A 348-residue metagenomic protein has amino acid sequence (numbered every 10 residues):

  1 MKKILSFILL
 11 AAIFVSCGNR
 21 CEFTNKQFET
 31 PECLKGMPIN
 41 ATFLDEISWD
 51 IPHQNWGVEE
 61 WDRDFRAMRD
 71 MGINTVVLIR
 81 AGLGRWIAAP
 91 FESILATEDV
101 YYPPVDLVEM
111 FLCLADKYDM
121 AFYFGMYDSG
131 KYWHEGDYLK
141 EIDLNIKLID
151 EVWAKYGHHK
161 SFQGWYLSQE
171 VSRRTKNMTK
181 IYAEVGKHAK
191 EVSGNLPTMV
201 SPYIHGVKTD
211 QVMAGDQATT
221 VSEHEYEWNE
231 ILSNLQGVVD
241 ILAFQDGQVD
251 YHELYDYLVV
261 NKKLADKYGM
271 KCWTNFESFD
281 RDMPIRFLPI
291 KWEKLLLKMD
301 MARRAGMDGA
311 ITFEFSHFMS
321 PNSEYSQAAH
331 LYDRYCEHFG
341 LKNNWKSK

Functional and structural regions predicted by a protein language model:
K2-F7: Sec-dependent signal peptide recognition, specifically the positively charged N-region followed immediately by
A11-A12: Repetitive helical segments and hydrophobic/amphipathic motifs
V15-S16: C-terminal motif of bacterial Sec signal peptides marking the signal peptidase cleavage site
R20-E22: Signal peptide processing junction and immediate N-terminal pro/mature segment of secreted/exported proteins
T24-K348: Glycan-processing catalytic domains of CAZymes
